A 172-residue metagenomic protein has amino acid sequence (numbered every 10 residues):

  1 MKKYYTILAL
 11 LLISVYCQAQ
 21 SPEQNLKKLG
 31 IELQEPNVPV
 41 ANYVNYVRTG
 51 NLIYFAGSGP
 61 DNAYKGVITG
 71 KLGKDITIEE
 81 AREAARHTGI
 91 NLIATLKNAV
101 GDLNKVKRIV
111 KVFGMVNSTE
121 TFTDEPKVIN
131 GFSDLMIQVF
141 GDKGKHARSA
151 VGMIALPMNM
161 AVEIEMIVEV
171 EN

Functional and structural regions predicted by a protein language model:
M1-S21: Bacterial Sec-dependent N-terminal signal peptides
Q20-N172: Short, polar/acidic, helix-capping and beta-turn segments at strand->helix junctions that line the mouths
